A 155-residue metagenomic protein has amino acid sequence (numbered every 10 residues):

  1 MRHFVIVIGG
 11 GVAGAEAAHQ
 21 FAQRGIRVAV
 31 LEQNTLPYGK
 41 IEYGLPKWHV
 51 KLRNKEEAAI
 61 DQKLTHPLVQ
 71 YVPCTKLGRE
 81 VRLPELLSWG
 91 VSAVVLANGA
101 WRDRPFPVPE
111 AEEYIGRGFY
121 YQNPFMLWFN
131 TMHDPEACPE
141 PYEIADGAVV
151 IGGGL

Functional and structural regions predicted by a protein language model:
H3-K76: Beta1-alpha1 glycine-rich phosphate/pyrophosphate-binding loop at the start of Rossmann-like nucleotide-binding domains
F4, S92, D146: Conserved acidic residues
G10, Q33, C74-T75, A97-A100 (+2 more regions): Fold-independent oxyanion-binding glycine-rich loops and adjacent beta-strand/coil segments at enzyme active sites
G14-E16, L86, L155: Short glycine/serine/threonine-rich phosphate/pyrophosphate-binding segments that cradle anionic phosphate groups
A17, K40, R82-L83, P105-P107 (+1 more regions): Short glycine-/acidic-enriched loop or helix-start segments at secondary-structure transitions that form or flank
E56-A58, E80-R82, M132-C138: A generic local structural motif
A59-Y114: Feature captures the FAD/FMN-dependent oxidoreductase FAD-binding
D103-L155: Glycine-rich dinucleotide-binding loop and its adjacent helix/turn
